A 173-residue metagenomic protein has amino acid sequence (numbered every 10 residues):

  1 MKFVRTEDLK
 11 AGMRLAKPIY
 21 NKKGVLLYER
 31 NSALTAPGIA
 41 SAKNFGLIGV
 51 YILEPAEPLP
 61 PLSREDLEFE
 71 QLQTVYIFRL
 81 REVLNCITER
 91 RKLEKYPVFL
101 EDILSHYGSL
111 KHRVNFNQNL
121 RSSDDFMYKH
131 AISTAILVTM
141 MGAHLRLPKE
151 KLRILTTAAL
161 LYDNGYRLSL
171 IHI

Functional and structural regions predicted by a protein language model:
M1-L100: Terminal helices and disordered tails flanking the catalytic cores of nucleotide-processing hydrolases
P55-L170: Acidic/His-rich, divalent-metal-binding segments that scaffold phosphate/diphosphate chemistry
